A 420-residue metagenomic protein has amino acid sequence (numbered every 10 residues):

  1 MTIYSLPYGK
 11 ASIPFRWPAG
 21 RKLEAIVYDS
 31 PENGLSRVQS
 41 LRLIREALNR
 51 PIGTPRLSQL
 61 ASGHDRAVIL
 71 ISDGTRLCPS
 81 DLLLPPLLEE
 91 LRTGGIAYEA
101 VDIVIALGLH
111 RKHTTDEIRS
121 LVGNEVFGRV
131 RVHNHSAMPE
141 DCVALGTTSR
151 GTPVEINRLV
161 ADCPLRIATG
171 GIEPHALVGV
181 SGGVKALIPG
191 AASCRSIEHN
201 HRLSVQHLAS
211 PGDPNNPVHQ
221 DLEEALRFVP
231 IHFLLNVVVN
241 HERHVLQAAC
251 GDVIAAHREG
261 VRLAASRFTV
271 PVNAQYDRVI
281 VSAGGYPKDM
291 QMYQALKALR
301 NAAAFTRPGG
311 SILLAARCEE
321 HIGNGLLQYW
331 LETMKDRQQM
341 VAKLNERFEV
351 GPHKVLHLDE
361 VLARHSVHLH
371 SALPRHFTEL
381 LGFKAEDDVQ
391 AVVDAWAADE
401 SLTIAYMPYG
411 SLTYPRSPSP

Functional and structural regions predicted by a protein language model:
M1-A47: N-terminal amphipathic/basic leader segments beginning at the initiator methionine
R66-L77, D102-G108, A168, I280-S282: Short glycine-rich or small-residue beta-strand-to-loop segments that form or flank ligand, phosphate, metal/Fe-S
R76-I96, A295-T306: Histidine-anchored nucleotide/phosphate-binding helix
Y98-L109, S311-A316, S366-S371: Short internal beta-strands
H113-V180: An acidic, phosphate/nucleotide-engaging active-site surface
A209-Y286: Membrane-embedded hairpin module used as a gating/binding unit in multi-pass transport and secretion proteins
D289-V367: C-terminal catalytic subdomain
P352-S411, P418-S419: Internal helix-turn-beta structural module
